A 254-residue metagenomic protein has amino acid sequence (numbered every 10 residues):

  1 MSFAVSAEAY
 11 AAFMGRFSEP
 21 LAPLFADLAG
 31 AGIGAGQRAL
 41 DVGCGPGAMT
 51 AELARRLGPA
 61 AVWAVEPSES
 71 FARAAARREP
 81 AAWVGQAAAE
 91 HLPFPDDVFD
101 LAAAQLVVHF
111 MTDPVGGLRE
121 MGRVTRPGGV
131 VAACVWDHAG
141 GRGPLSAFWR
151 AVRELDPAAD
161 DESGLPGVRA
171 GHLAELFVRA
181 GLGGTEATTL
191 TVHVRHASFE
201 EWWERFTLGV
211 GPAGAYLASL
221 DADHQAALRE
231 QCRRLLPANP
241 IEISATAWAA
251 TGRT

Functional and structural regions predicted by a protein language model:
F3, F17-S18, P46-A48, L165-T254: Conserved Class I S-adenosyl-L-methionine
A4-R16: Class I SAM-dependent methyltransferase Rossmann-like catalytic core, especially the SAM/SAH-binding loop
R16-A35, E52: Conserved alpha-helix/loop element of class I SAM-dependent methyltransferases that forms part of the SAM/SAH-binding
R38-L92: Class I SAM-dependent methyltransferase SAM/SAH-binding core
E90-L101: A short acidic, Gly/Pro-enriched loop at the edge of an enzyme's catalytic core that lines a small-molecule cofactor
D100-P114, D137: A short SAM/SAH-binding and catalytic strip from SAM-dependent methyltransferases
V115-G116, G122, R126, V130-A197 (+1 more regions): Conserved catalytic/acceptor-binding region of the Class I
